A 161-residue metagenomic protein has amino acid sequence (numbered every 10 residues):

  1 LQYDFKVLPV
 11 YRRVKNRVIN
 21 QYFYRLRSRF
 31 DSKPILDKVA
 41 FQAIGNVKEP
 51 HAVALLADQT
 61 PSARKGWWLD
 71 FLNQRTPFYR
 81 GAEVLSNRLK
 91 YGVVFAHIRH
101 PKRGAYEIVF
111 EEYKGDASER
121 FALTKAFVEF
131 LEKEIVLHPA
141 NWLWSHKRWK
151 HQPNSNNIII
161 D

Functional and structural regions predicted by a protein language model:
L1-K38, V47, T60-R75: Catalytic core of membrane glycerolipid acyltransferases/transacylases, capturing the structured, soluble-facing
Y3-D4, F41-D161: Non-catalytic C-terminal accessory region of glycerolipid acyltransferases and related lyso-lipid remodeling enzymes
